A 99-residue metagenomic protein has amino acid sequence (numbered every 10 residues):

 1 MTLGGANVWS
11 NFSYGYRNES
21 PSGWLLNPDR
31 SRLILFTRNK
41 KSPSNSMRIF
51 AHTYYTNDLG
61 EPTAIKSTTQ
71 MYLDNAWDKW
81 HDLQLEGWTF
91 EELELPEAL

Functional and structural regions predicted by a protein language model:
T2-E86, F90-L99: Terminus-proximal functional modules
